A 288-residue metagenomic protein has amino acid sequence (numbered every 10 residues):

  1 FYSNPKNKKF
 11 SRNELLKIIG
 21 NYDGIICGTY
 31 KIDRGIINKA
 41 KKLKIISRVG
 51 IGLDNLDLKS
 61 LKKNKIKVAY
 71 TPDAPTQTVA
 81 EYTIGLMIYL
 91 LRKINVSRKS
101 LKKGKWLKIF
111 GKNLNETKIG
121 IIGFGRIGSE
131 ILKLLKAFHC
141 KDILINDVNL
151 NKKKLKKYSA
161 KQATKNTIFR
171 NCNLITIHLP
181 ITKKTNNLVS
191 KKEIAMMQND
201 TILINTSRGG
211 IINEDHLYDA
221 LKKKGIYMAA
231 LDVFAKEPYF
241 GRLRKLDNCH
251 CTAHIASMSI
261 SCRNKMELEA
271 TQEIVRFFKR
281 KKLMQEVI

Functional and structural regions predicted by a protein language model:
F1-Y22: N-terminal glycine-/charge-rich "phosphate-binding" loop or analogous flexible N-terminal tail
D23-I25, I45, L174, I202 (+2 more regions): Short, Asp-centered acidic motifs that coordinate Mg2+ and/or phosphate in catalytic or ligand-binding sites
D23-R98: Phosphate/diphosphate ligand-binding glycine-rich loop within oxidoreductases
R34-I37, K141, L150-R242: Rossmann-like adenosine-cofactor binding region
V68, D200-I288: Rossmann-like dinucleotide-binding domain for NAD(H)/NADP(H)
Y82, L86-F110, K265, E269-Q272 (+1 more regions): A charged, well-structured terminal subsegment
S97-E130, F138: Glycine-rich NAD(P)-binding loop of Rossmann-like domains
L132, K136, L221: Gly/Ala-rich phosphate-binding loop of Rossmann-like dinucleotide-binding domains, activating on the conserved
